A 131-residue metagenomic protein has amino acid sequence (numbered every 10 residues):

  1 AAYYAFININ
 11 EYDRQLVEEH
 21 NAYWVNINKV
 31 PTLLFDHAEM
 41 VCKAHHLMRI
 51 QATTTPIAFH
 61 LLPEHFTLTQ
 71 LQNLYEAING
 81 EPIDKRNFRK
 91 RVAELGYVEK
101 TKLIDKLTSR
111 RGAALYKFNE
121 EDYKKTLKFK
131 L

Functional and structural regions predicted by a protein language model:
A1-A2, A113: Broad gene-expression machinery/nucleic-acid interaction feature
A2-I9, D13-R49, E64-T69, N87-G96 (+1 more regions): NUDIX/MutT-family hydrolases
T53-L131: Core RNA-modification/binding signature centered on pseudouridine synthases
